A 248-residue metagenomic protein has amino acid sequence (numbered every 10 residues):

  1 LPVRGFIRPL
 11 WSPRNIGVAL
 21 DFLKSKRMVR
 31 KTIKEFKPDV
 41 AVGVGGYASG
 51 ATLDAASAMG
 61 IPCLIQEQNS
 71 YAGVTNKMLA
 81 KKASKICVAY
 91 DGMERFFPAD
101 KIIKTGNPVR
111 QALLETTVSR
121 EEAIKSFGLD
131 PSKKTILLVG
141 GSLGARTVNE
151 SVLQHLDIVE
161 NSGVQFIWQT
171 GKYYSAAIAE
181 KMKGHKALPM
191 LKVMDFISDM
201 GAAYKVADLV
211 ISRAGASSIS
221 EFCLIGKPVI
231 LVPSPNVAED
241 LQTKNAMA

Functional and structural regions predicted by a protein language model:
L1-K26, R30-K31, K172-Y174: Conserved nucleotide-sugar phosphate-binding/catalytic loop shared by glycosyltransferases and other
P2, I225, L231-A248: Nucleotide-sugar donor-binding patch of glycosyltransferase catalytic domains
M28-V42, S49-L64, K77-K82: Glycosyltransferases and closely related glycan-assembly transferases that use nucleotide-activated donors
P38-V40, I197, K205-S220, K227-P228: Acidic donor-binding loop of glycosyltransferase active sites
D54, G201, I219-K227, M247: Short alpha-helical segment that forms part of, or immediately flanks, the ligand-binding pocket in carbohydrate-active
S57-E121, L129-P131: Active-site-proximal region of nucleotide-activated glycan assembly enzymes, centered on histidine/acidic-rich loops
I61-P62, D208-L209, G226-S234: Structural loop-to-beta junction motif characteristic of Rossmann-like glycosyltransferase folds
V118-K125, L129-V210, T243-M247: Donor-nucleotide binding loops and adjacent catalytic segments primarily of GT-B fold Leloir glycosyltransferases
